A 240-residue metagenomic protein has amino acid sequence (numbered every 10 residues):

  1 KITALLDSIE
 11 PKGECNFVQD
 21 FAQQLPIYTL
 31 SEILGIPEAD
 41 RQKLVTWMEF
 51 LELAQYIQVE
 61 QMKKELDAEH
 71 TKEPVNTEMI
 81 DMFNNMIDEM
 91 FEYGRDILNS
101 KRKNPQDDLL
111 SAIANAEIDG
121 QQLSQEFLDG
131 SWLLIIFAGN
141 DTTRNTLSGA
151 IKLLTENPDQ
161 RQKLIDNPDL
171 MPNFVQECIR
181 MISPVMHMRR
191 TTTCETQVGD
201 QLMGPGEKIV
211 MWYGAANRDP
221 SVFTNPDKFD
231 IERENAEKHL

Functional and structural regions predicted by a protein language model:
K1-L240: Cytochrome P450
